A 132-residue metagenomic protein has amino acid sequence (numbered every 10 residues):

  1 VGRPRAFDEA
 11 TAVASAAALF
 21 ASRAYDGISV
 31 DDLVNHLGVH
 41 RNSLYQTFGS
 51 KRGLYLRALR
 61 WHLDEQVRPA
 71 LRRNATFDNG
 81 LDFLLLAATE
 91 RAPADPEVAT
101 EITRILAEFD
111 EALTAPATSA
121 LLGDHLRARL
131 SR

Functional and structural regions predicted by a protein language model:
V1-A6, A128-R132: N-terminal intrinsically disordered/low-complexity leader segments
A10-T11, S15-G53, R57: Helix-turn-helix
S15-R23, P69, A87-A88, D124: Solvent-exposed, amphipathic alpha-helical segments
S43, A70, F83-L84, L122-R132: Extended low-complexity intrinsically disordered regions
K51, A58-Q66, I102-F109: Hydrophobic/aromatic residues within well-ordered alpha-helical segments
L56-L81: Amphipathic alpha-helical linker/stalk segments
F77-F109: Amphipathic alpha-helical segments used for helix-helix packing
P96-R132: Hydrophobic/aromatic-rich alpha-helical bundle segments in the mid-to-C-terminal region
